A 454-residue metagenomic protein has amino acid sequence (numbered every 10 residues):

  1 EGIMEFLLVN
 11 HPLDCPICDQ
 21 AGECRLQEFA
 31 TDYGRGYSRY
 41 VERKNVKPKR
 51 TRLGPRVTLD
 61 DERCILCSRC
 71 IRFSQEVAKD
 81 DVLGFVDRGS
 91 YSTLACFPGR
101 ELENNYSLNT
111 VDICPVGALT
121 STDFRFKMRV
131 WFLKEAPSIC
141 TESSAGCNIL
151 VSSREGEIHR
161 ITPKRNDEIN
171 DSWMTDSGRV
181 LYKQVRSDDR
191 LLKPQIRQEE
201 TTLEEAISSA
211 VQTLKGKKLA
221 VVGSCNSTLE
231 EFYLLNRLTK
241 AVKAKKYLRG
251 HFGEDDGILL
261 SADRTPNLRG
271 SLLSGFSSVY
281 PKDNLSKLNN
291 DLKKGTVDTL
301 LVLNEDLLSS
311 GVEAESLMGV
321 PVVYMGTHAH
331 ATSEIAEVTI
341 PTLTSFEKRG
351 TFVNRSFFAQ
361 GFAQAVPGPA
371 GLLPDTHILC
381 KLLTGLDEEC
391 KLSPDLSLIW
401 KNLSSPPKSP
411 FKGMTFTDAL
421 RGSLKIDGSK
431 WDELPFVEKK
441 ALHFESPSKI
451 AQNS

Functional and structural regions predicted by a protein language model:
E1-I139, A145-I149, E157-I158: Fe-S ferredoxin-like electron-transfer domains and their immediately adjacent linker/connector regions across
L8, G89-T93, D188-L192, I335 (+1 more regions): Short acidic (Asp/Glu) and glycine-rich catalytic loops that position anionic groups and cofactors
L26-Q27, F73, N104-N105, T122-D123 (+9 more regions): Short helix/loop capping segments that flank catalytic or ligand/cofactor-binding pockets
V41-N45, K49, S152-K217, L260 (+5 more regions): Cofactor-/ligand-binding subdomain signature composed of acidic, glycine-rich, tryptophan-containing flexible loops
A220-E231, D306-L308: Gly/Ser/Thr-rich loops at beta-strand to alpha-helix junctions that form or flank small-molecule/cofactor-binding
F232, L238, V242-K412: Non-catalytic alpha/beta scaffold blocks inside enzyme catalytic domains
L398-S454: Long, low-complexity segments enriched in small/aliphatic residues
